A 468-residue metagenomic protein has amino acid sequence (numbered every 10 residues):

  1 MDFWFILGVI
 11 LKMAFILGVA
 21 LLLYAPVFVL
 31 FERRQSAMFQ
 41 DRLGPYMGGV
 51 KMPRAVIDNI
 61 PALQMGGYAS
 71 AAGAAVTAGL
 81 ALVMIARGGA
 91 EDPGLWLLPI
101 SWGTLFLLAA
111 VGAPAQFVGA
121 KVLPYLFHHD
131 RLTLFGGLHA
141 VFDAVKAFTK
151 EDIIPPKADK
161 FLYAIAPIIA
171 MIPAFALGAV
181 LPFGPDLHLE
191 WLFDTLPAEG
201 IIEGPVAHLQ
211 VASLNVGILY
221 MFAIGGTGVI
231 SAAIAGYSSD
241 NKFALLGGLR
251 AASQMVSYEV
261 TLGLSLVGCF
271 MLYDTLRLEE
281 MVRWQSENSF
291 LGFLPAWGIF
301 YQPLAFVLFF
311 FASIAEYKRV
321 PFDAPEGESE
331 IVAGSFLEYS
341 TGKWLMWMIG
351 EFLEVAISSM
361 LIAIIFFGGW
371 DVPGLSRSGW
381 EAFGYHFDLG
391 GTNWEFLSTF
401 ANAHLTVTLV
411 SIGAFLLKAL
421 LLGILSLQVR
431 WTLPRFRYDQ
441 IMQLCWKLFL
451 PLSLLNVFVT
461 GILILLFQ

Functional and structural regions predicted by a protein language model:
M1-Q468: Selective transmembrane helix interface/packing segments
